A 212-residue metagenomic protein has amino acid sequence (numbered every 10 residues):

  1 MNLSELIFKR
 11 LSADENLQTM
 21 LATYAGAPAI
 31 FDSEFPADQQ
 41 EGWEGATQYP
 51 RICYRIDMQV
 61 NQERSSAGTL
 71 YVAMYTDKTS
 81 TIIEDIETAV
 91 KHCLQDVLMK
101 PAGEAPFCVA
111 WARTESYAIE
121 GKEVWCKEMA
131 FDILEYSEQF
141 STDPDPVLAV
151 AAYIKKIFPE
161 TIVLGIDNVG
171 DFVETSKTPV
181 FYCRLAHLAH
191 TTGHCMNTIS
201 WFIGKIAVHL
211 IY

Functional and structural regions predicted by a protein language model:
M1-E63, H92, V97-F107, Y136-T192: Small/polar-rich, solvent-exposed N-terminal microdomains that initiate assembly or binding
W43, N61, E120, N197-I199: Residues embedded in well-ordered secondary-structure elements
N61-R64, S80-I82: Short active-site-adjacent helix-start/loop capping segments
S65-K78, V124-Y136, S200-Y212: Oligomerization/assembly interface segments of phage tail-like spikes and tubes
A67-T69, I82-E84, T88-K91, Q95-V124 (+1 more regions): Long, acidic/polar, low-complexity amphipathic helices and coiled-coil-like
T69-V72, T88, D143-A149, I199-W201: Short intrinsically disordered coil segments
S80-D85, S141, Y212: Short, conserved charged micro-motifs
H190-S200: An N-terminal amphipathic alpha-helical segment
